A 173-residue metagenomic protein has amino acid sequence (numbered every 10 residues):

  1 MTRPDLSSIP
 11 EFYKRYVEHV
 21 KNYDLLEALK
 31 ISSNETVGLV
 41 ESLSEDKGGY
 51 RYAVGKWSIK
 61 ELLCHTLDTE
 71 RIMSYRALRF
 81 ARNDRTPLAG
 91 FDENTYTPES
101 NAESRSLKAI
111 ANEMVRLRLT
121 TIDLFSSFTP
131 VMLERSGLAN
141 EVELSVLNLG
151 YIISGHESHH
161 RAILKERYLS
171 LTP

Functional and structural regions predicted by a protein language model:
M1-R15, G49-E93, I122, E134-P173: Short, contiguous alpha-helical
K21, W57, Y96-I110, A139-N148: Acidic/His metal-coordination segments adjacent to aromatic residues that form catalytic metal sites in metalloenzymes
K21-A53: Short, contiguous, helix-prone interaction/anchoring segments in small proteins
E27-L39, Y96-E134: Acidic/histidine-rich alpha-helical segments that form the ligand environment of transition-metal centers
L39, L43-D46, D84, F128-V131 (+1 more regions): A short secondary-structure junction motif
